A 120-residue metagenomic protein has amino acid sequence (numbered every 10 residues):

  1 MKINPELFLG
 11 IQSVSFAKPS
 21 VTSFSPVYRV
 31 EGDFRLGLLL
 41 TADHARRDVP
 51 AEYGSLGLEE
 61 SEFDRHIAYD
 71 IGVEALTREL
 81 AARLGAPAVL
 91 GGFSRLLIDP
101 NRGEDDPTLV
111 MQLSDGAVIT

Functional and structural regions predicted by a protein language model:
K2-T120: N-terminal catalytic or cofactor-binding beta/alpha core of small enzyme domains
